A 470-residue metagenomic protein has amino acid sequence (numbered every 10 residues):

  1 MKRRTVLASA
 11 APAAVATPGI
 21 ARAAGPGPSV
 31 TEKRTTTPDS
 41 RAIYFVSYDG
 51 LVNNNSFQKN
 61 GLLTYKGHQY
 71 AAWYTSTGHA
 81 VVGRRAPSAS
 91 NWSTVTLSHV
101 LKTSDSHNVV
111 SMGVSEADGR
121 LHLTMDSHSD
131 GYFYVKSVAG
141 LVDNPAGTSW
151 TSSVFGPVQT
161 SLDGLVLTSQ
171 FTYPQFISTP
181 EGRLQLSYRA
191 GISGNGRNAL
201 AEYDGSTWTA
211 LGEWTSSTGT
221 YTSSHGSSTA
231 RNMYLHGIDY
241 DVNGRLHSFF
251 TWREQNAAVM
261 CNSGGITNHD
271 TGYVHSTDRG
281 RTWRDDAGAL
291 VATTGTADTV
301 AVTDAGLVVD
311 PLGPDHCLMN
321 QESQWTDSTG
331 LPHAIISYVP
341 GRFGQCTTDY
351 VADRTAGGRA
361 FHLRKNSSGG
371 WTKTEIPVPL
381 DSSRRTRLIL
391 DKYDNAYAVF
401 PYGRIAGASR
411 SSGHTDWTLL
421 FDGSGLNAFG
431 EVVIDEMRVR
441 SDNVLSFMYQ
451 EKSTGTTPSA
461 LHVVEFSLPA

Functional and structural regions predicted by a protein language model:
T5-A23: N-terminal export signals
G25-A470: Extracellular, repeat-based ectodomains that mediate carbohydrate processing or recognition
